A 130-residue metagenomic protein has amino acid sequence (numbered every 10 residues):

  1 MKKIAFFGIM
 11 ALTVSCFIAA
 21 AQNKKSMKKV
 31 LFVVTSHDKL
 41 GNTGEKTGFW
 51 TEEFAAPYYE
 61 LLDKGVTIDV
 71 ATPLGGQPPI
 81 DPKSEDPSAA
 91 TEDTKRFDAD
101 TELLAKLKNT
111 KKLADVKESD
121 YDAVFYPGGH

Functional and structural regions predicted by a protein language model:
M1-K25: Bacterial Sec-dependent N-terminal signal peptides
Q22-H130: Extended, subdomain-level signal for the structured scaffold at the beginning of enzyme domains
